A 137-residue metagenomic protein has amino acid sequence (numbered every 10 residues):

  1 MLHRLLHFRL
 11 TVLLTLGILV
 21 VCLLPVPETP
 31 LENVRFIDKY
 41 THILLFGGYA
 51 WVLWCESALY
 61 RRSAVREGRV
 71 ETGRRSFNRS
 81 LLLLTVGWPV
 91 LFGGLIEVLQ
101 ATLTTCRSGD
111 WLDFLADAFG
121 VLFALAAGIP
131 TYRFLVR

Functional and structural regions predicted by a protein language model:
M1-R137: Bulky hydrophobic segments
